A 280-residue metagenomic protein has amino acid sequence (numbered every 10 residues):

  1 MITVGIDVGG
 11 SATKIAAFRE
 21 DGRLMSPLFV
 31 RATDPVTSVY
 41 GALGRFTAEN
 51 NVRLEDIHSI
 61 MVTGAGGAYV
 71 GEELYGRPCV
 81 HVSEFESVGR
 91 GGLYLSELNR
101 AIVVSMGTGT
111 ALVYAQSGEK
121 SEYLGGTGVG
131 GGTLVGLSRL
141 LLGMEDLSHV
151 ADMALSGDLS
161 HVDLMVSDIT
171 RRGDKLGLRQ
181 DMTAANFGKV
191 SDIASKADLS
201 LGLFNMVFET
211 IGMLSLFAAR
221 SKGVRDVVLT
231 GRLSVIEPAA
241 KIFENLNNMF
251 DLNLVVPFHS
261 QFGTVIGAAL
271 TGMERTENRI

Functional and structural regions predicted by a protein language model:
I2-G41, S121: Short glycine-rich, Thr/Ser-proximal phosphate-binding strand/loop in the N-terminal lobe of ATP-dependent enzymes
F29-A32, T47-E84, S96, K120-Y123: Short beta-strand-loop/turn "lid" adjacent to the catalytic site in phosphate-handling enzymes
V62-V70, F217-L246, Q261: Glycine-rich phosphate-binding loops at beta-strand->alpha-helix junctions
V70-V104, G109, V113-E119, I266-G272: Conserved phosphate-binding catalytic cores of ATP/NTP-utilizing and phosphoryl-transfer enzymes
C79-F85, E244-G267: Conserved phosphate-binding/catalytic loops in two-lobed NTP-binding clefts
R90-L95, L134-S138, L254-I280: Glycine-rich phosphate-binding/hydrolytic loop that grips phosphoryl groups
E119-D174: Glycine-rich phosphate-binding loop plus the immediately following alpha-helix
L176-D226, Q261: Adenine-nucleotide phosphate-binding core of ATP-dependent small-molecule kinases
